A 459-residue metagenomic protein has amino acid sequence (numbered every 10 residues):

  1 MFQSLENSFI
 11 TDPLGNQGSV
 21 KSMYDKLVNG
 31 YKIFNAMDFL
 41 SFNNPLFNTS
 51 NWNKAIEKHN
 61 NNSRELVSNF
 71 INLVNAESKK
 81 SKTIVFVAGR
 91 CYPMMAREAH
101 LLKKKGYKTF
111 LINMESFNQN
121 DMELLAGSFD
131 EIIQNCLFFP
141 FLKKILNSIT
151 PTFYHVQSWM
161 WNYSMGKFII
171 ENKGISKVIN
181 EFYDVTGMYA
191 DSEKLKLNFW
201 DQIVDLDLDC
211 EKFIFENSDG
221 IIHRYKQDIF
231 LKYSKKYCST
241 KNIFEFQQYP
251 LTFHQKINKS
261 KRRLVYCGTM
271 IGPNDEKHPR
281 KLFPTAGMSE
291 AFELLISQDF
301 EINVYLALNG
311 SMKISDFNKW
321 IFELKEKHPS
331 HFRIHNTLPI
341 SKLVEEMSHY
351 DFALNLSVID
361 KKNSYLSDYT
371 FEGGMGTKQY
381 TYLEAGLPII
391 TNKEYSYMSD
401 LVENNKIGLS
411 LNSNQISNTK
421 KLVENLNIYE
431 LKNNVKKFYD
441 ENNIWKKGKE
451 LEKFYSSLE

Functional and structural regions predicted by a protein language model:
M1-Q119, A286-N303: N-terminal subdomain of nucleotide-sugar transferases
V85-V87, I132, K144-Y163, K177-I179: Short N-terminal targeting/anchoring amphipathic segment
E115-S116, V185-T186, Q227-D228, N242-Q255 (+2 more regions): Short beta-strand->alpha-helix junction loop in the catalytic core of nucleotide-activated group-transfer enzymes
I170-S192: Active-site proximal beta-strand in glycosyltransferases
T186-Y189, N198-I222: Membrane-proximal helix-turn-helix segments that form the acceptor-binding/catalytic region of lipid-linked
Q248-E323, N336-I340: Conserved catalytic-core segment of nucleotide-activated headgroup transferases in glycan assembly
N274-L282, S341-L343, S348-E384, T391-D400: Nucleotide-sugar-dependent
S410-E459: A charged, aromatic-enriched C-terminal amphipathic alpha-helix characteristic of glycosyltransferases across folds
